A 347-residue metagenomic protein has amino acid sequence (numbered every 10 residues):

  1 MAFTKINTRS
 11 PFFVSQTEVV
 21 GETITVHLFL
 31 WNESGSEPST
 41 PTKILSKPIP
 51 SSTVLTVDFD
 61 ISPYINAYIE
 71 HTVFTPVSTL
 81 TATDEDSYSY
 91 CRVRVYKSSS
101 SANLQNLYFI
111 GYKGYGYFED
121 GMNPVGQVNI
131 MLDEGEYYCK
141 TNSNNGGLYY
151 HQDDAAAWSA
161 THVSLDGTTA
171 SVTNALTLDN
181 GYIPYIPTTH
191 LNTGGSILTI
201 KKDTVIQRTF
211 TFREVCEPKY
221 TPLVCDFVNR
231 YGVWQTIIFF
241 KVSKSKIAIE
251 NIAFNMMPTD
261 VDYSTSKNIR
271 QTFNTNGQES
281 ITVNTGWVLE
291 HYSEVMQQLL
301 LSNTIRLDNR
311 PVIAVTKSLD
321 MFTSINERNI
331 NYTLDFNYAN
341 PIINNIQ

Functional and structural regions predicted by a protein language model:
M1-P218: Preference for solvent-exposed, low-hydrophobicity sequence contexts
A2-F3, S10-F13, V19-G21, Y149-H151 (+1 more regions): Extracellular/virion structural assembly segments
